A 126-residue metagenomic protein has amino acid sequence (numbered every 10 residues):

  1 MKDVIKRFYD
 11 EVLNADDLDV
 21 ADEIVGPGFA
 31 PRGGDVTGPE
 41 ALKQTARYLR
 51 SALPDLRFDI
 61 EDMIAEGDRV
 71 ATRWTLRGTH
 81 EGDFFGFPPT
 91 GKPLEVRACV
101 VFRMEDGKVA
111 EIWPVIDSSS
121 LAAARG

Functional and structural regions predicted by a protein language model:
M1-G126: C-terminal and inter-domain tail/linker signature
